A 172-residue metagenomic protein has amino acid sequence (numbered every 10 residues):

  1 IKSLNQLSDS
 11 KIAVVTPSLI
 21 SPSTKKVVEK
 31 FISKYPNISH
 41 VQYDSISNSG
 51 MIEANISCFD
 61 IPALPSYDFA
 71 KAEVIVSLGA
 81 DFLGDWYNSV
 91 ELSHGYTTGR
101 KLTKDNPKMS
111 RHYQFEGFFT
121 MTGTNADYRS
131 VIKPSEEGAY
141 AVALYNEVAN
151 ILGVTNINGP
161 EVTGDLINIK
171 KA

Functional and structural regions predicted by a protein language model:
I1-A172: Cofactor-pocket helix-loop regions in the catalytic cores of large enzyme subunits
